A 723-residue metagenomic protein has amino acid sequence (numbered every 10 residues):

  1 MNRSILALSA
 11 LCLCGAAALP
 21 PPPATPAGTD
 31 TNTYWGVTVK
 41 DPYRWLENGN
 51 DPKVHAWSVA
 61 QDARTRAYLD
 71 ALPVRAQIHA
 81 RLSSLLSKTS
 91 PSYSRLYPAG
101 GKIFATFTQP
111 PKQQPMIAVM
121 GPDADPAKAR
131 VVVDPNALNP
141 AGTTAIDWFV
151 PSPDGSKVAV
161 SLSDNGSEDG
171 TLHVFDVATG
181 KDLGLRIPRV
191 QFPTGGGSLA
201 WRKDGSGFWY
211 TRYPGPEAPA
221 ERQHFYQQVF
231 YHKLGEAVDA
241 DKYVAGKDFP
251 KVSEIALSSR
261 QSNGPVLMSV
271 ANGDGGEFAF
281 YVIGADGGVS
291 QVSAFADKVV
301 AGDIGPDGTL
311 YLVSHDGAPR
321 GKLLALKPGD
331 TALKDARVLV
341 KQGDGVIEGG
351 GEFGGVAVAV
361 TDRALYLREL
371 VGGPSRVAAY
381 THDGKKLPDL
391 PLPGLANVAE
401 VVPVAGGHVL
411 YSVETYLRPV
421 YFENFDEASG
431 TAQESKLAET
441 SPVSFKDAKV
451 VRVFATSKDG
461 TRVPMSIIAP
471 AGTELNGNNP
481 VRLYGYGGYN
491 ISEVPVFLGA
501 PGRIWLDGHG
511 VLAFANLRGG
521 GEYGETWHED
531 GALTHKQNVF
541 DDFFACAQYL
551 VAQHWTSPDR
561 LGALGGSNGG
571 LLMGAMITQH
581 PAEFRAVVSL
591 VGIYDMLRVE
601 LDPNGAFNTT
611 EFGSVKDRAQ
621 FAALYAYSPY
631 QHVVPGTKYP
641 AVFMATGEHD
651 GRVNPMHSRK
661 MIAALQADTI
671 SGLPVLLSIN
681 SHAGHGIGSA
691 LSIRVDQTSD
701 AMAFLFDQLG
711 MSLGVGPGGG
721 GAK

Functional and structural regions predicted by a protein language model:
P52, A56-V150, S161, S253-G305 (+9 more regions): Non-catalytic accessory segments flanking enzyme active sites
G101, D154-S156, D204-S206, N263-G264 (+3 more regions): Short coil/turn segments that connect the beta-strands within blades of beta-propeller domains
T108-P115, N139-T143, L162-T171, I187-T194 (+7 more regions): A flexible loop/linker signature enriched in serine peptidases of the S9 family
V119-P122, H173-V177, F225-G235, F280-A285 (+2 more regions): Beta-propeller blade signature
A127-S198, G205: A conserved hydrophobic secondary-structure block that centers on an alpha-helix together with its immediately flanking
N136-F149, S161-G166, K181, R186 (+7 more regions): Cap/lid segment of the alpha/beta-hydrolase catalytic domain
G246-G321, L326-K334, K341-G343, V358 (+3 more regions): Long hydrophobic segments that form regular secondary structure
P501, F514-K723: Active-site-proximal cap/loop segments of hydrolase catalytic domains
